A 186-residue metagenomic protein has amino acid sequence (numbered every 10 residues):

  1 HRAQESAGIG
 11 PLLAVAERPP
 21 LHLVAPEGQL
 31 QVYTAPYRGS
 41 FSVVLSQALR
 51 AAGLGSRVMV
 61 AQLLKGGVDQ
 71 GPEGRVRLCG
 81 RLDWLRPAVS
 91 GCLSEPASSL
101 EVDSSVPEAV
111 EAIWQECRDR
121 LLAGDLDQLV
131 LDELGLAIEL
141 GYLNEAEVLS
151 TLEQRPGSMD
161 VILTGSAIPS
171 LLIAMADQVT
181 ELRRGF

Functional and structural regions predicted by a protein language model:
H1-Q29: Extreme N-terminal, non-catalytic leader segments that precede Walker-type/kinase nucleotide-binding cores
L13-A16, V110-Q115, V161-T164: Short gly/ser/thr-rich secondary-structure transition/capping motifs
E27-L121: Conserved P-loop
Q29-Y33, V58, D127-L131, M159-L163: Generic beta-sheet signal
A35-Y37, L63, D132-L134, G165-S166: Fold-independent oxyanion-binding glycine-rich loops and adjacent beta-strand/coil segments at enzyme active sites
A97-Q154: Phosphate-binding/switch loop-helix module in NTP-utilizing enzymes
R120, G135-F186: Replace "adjacent to P-loop NTPase cores in ATP/GTP-dependent enzymes" with "adjacent to NTP-binding cores
